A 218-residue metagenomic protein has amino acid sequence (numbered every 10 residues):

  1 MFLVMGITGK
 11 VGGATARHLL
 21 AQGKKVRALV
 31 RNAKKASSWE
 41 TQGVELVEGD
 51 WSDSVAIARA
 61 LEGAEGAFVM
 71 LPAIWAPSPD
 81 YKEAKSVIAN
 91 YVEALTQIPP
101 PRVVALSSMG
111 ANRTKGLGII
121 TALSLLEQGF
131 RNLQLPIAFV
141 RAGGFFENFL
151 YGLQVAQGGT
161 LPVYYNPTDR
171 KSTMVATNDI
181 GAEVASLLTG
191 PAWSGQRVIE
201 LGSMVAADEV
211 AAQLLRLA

Functional and structural regions predicted by a protein language model:
M1-T41, S52-E62, L71-K85, A89 (+2 more regions): Oxidoreductase cofactor-interface core, primarily capturing Rossmann-like NAD(P)-dependent enzymes
G49: Cofactor-binding loops of NAD(P)H-dependent oxidoreductases, dominated by short-chain dehydrogenase/reductases
